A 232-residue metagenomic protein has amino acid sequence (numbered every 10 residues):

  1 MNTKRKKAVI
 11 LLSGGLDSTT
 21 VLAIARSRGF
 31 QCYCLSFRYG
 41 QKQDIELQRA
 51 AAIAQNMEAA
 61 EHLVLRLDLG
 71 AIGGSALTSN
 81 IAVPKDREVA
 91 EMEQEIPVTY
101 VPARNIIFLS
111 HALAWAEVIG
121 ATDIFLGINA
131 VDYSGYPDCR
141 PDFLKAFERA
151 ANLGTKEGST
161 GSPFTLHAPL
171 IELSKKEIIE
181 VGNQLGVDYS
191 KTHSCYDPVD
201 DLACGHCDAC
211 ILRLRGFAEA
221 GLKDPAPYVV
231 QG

Functional and structural regions predicted by a protein language model:
M1-L185: ATP-dependent adenylation/nucleotidyltransferase module used to activate substrates
R5-K6, C204-C207: A structure-centric signal for secondary-structure junctions around beta-strands
L185-G205: Immediate flanking context of iron-sulfur cluster ligation sites
V199-L202, A209-Q231: Iron-sulfur (Fe-S) cluster-binding segments and ferredoxin-like electron-carrier domains, especially [2Fe-2S]
